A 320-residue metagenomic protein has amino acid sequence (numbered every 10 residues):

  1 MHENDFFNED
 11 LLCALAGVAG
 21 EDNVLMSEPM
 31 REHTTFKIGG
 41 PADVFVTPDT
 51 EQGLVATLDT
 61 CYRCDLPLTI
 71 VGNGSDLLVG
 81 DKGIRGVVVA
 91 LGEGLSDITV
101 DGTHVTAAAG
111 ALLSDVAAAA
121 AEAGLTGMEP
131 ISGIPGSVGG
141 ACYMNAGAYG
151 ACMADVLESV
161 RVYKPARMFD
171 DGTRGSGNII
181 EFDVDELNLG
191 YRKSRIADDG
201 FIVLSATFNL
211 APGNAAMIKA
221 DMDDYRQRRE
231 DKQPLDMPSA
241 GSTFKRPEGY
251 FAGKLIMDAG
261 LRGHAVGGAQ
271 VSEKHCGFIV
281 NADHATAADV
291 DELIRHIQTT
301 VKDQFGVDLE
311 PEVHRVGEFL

Functional and structural regions predicted by a protein language model:
M1-Q52, R85, A259-V280: N-terminal flexible segment immediately upstream of the FAD-binding catalytic core in FAD-dependent oxidoreductases
V18-S27, L68, S96-I98, I179-I180: Short secondary-structure junctions
L25-M26, T34-T35, Y163-L320: Phosphate/pyrophosphate- and phosphate-bearing ligand-binding catalytic cores of soluble enzymes
M30-L68, G80-L125, C152-G172: N-terminal glycine-rich flavin-associated loop
T47-P48, L78-D81, A90, Y143-N145 (+4 more regions): Short beta-strand-to-turn element immediately C-terminal to the catalytic PLP-Schiff-base lysine in fold type I
S132, G140-Y143, Y149-G150, E186 (+1 more regions): Core subunits and conserved enzymes of cellular information-processing and envelope-translocation systems across
G136: An amphipathic, basic-hydrophobic helix/alpha-beta surface used to engage anionic, phosphate-rich ligands or surfaces
